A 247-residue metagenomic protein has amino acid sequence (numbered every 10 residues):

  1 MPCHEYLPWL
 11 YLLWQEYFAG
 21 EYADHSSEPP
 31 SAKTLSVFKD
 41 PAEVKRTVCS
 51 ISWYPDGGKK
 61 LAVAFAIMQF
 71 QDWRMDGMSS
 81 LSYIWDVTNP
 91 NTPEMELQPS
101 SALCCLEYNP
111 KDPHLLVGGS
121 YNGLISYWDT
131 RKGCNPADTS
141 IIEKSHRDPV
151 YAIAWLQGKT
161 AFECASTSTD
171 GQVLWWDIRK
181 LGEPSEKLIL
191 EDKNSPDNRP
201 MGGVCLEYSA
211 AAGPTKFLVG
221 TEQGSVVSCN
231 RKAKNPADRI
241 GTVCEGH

Functional and structural regions predicted by a protein language model:
M1-I84, P136-S140, F162-A165, G171 (+5 more regions): Acidic and/or Ser/Thr-rich intrinsically disordered tails and linkers that flank eukaryotic scaffold proteins
E28, W73-M78, W85-G118, W128: A conserved hydrophobic secondary-structure block that centers on an alpha-helix together with its immediately flanking
V44, P99, H146-P149, D197-R199 (+1 more regions): Conserved loop/turn at the beginning of each blade in beta-propeller domains
S50, C105, A152-W155, C205: Conserved beta-strand position repeated once per blade in WD40 beta-propeller domains
T88-N89, R131, R179, K232: Solvent-exposed strand-loop boundary residues in beta-sheet-rich modules
A102-L103, N135-G158, F162-C164, E191: Asp-box/WD-like beta-propeller blade repeats and closely related beta-sheet repeat scaffolds
